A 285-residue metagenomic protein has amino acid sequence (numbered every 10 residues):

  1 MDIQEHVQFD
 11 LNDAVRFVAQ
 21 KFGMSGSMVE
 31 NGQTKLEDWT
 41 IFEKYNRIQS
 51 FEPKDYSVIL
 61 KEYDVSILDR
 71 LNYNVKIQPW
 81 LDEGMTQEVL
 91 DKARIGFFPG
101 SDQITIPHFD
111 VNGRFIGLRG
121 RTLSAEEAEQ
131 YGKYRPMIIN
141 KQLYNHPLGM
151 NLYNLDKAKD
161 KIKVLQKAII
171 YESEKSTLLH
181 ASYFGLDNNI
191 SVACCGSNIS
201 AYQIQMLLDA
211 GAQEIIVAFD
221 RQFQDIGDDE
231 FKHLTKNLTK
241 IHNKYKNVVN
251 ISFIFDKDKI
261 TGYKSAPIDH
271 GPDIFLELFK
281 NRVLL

Functional and structural regions predicted by a protein language model:
M1-M85, Q103: Non-catalytic accessory segments of DNA primases and related replication-initiation nucleases
M1-Q4, L123-E126, L155-D156, V217-Q224: Short regulatory "switch" loops immediately downstream of catalytic or recognition motifs within protein catalytic
F9-D13, V75, E172, Y202 (+1 more regions): Generic recognition of stable, solvent-exposed alpha-helical segments in well-folded globular domains
D82, P99-A210: Phosphate-handling DNA/RNA-contact segment within nucleic-acid enzymes
T86-K92: Short Pro/Gly-enriched beta-strand edge/turn motifs at strand-loop
R94-F97: Short amphipathic beta-strand and strand-loop transition segments with alternating hydrophobic
Q166, T177-L285: TOPRIM fold recognition
